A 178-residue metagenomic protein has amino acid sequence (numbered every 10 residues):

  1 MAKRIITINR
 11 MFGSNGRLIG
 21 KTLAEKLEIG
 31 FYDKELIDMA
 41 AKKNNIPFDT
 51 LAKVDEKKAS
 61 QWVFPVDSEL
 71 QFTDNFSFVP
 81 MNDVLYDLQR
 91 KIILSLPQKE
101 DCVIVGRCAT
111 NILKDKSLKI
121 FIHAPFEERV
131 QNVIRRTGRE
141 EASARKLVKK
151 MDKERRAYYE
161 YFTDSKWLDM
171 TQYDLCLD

Functional and structural regions predicted by a protein language model:
A2-I5: Extreme N-terminal starter segment of soluble prokaryotic enzymes
I8-A24: Glycine-rich phosphate-binding P-loop
G30-A41: Short beta-strand-centered segment that lines the nucleotide-binding/catalytic pocket of NTP-utilizing
A41-D101: ATP-dependent small-molecule kinase phosphotransfer cores that center on conserved nucleotide phosphate-binding segments
L51, Q61-D67, E141-D178: Small-molecule kinase domains that catalyze NTP-dependent phosphoryl transfer to phosphate-bearing small molecules
G106-T110: Short, polar loop motifs at secondary-structure junctions
D115-R136, E140-K150: Conserved phosphate-donor/acceptor-positioning beta-strand/loop module used by diverse small-molecule
